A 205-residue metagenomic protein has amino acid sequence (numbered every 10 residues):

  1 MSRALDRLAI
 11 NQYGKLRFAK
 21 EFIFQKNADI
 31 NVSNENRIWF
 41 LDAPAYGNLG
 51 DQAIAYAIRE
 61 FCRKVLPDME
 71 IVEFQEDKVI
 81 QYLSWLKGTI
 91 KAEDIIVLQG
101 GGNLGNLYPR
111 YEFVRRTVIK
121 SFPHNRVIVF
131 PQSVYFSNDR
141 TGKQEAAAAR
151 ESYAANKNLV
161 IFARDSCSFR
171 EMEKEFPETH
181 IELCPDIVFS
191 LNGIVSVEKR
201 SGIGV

Functional and structural regions predicted by a protein language model:
S2-N156, E171-E173, V188-F189, G193-I194 (+1 more regions): Aromatic- and Gly/Pro-rich donor/ligand-binding loops that form nucleotide- or phosphate-bearing donor binding pockets
L41, L159, L183: Metal-ion/cofactor- or nucleotide/acyl-coenzyme-handling active-site neighborhoods
G50, N158-D165: A short beta-strand/loop micro-motif in the catalytic core of glycosyltransferases that engages the nucleotide-sugar
F169-I187: Helix-loop-beta element that forms the nucleotide-linked donor phosphate-binding surface in glycosyltransferases
